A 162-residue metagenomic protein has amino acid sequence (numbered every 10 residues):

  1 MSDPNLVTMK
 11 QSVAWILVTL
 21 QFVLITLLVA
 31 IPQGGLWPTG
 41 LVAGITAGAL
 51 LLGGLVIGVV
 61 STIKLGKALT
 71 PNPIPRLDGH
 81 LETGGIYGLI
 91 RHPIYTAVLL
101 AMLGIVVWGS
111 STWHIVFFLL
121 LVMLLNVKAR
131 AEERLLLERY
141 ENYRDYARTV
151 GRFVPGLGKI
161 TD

Functional and structural regions predicted by a protein language model:
M1-T83, T96-D162: Membrane-anchoring alpha-helices and their flanking helix-loop junctions
G85-G88, H92-Y95: Glycine-rich acyl-CoA binding loop
